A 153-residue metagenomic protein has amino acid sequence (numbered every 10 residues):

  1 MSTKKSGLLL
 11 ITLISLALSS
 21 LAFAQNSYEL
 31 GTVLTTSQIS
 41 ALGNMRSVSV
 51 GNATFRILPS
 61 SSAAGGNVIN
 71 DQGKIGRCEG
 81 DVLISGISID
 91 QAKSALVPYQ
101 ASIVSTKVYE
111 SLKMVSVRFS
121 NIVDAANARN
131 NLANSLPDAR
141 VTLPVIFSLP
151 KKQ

Functional and structural regions predicted by a protein language model:
M1-L10: Bacterial N-terminal signal peptides that target proteins for export
I11-T12, A22: Cleavable N-terminal signal peptides
A17-S19: N-terminal signal peptide c-region/cleavage motif recognized by signal peptidases
Q25-Q153: Primarily auto-inhibitory N-terminal propeptides
